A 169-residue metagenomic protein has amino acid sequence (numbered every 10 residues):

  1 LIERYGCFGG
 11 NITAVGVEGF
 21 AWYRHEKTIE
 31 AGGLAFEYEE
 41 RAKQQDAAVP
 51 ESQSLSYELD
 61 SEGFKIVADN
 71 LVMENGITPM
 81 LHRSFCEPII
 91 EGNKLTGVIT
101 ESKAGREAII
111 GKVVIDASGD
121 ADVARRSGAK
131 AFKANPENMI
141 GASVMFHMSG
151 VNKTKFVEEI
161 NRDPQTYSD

Functional and structural regions predicted by a protein language model:
I2-K94, F132, G141: Conserved N-terminal/central alpha/beta ligand/cofactor-binding core
G6-F8, C86-E87, G105, A121-D122 (+1 more regions): Solvent-exposed loop/turn segments at secondary-structure junctions within structured extracellular/periplasmic domains
I90, T96, S118, D122: Glycine-rich phosphate-binding loop of nucleotide-binding enzymes
L95, R106, K112, G141-S143: Extracellular structured ligand-interaction cores
G97-E101: Short beta-strand segments that buttress and anchor functional surface loops
S102-V113, A117-S118: Core beta-strand elements of the Rossmann-like FAD/NAD(P) dinucleotide-binding domain in flavoenzyme oxidoreductases
V123-D169: Rossmann-like dinucleotide-binding core of oxidoreductases
